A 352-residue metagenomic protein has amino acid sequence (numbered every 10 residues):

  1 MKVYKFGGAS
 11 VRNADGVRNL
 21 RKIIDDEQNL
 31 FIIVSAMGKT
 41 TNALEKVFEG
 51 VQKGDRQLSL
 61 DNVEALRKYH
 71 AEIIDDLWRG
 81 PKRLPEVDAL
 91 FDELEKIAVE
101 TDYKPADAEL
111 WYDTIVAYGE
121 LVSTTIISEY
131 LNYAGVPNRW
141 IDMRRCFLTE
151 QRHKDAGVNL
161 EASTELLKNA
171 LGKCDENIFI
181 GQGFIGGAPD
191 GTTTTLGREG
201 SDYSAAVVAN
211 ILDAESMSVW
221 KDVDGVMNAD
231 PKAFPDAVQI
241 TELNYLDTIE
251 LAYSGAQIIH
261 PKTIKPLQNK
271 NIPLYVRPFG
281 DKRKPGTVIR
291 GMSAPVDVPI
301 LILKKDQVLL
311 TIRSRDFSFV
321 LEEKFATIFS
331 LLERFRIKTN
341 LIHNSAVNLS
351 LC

Functional and structural regions predicted by a protein language model:
M1-I259, I264: Nucleotide/pyrophosphate-binding catalytic subdomain
K2, I178-F179, T194, L274 (+3 more regions): A broad, low-specificity signal marking well-ordered, structured residues that form hydrophobic/aromatic
K82-R83, I259-K262, P273-K282, F335-A346 (+1 more regions): Flexible, glycine/charged-enriched surface loops at secondary-structure junctions
A134, K270, F335: Conserved dinucleotide-binding and phosphotransfer motif residues
I141, G181-G183, W220, R277-F279 (+3 more regions): Generic beta-strand/beta-sheet core signal
F147-D155, G280-V296: Self-splicing inteins and homing endonuclease
P285-C352: A conserved regulatory-domain signal marking ACT and ACT-like small-molecule sensing domains and adjacent regulatory
